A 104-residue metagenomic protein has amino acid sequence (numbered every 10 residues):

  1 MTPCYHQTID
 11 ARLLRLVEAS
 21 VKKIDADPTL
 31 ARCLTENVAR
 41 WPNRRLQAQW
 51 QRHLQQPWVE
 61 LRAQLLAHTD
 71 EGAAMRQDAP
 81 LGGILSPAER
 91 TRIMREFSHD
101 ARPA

Functional and structural regions predicted by a protein language model:
M1-A104: Basic, alpha-helical nucleic-acid-binding regions used in initiation and control of genome expression
